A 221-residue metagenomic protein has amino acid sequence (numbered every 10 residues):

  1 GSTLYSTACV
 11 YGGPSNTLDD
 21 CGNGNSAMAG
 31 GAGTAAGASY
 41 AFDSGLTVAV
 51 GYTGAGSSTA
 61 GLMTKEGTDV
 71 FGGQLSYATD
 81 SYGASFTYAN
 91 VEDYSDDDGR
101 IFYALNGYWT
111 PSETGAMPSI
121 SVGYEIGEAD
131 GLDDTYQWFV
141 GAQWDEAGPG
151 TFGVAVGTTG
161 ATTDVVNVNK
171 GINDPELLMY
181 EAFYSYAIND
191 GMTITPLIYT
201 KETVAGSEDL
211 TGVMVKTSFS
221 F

Functional and structural regions predicted by a protein language model:
G1-F71, D164-V166, I172: Surface-exposed coil loops of outer-membrane beta-barrel proteins
G1-S2, A49-T53, S85-A89, Y108 (+4 more regions): Transmembrane beta-strands of outer-membrane beta-barrel proteins
T7-C9, T162-V165, M192, E202-S207: Short active-site-adjacent structural elements
G24-S26, M63, S95, D130 (+3 more regions): Outer-membrane beta-barrel proteins
Y40-F42, Y77-T79, W109-P111, W144-E146 (+3 more regions): Residue-level signature of outer-membrane beta-barrel architecture
E66-V70, L75-M179: Detector for outer-membrane/organellar transmembrane beta-barrel domains, recognizing the amphipathic beta-strand
Y180-I198: C-terminal closing repeat unit and adjoining cap/tail of repeat-based domains
Y186, D209-F221: Outer-membrane beta-barrel "beta-signal"
